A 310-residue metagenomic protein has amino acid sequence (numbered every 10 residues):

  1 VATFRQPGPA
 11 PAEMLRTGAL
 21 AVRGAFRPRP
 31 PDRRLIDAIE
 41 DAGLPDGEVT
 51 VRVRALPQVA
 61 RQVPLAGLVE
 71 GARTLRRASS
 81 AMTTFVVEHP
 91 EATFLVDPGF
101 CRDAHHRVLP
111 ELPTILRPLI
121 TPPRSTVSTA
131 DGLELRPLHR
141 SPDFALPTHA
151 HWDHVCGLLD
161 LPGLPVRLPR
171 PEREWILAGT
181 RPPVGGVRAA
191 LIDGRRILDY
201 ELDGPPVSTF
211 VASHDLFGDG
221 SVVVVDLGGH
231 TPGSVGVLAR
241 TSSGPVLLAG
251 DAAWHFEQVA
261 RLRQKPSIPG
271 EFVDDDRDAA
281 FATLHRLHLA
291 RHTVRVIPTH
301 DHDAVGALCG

Functional and structural regions predicted by a protein language model:
V1-V127, G244-G250: Metallo-beta-lactamase
A2-F4, R117-G132, S243-G310: Cap/insert and terminal regions of metallo-dependent hydrolase folds
A38-G43, P122-R140, D160, R170-D226 (+1 more regions): Metallo-beta-lactamase
V63, A150-C156, P232-V235, W254-E257 (+1 more regions): Active-site environment of divalent metal-dependent phosphoester hydrolases
G71-L75, P162, R167-L168, E172-R173 (+4 more regions): C-terminal/domain-terminus segments
V87-P90, G218-D219, L238-S242: Active-site beta-strand termini and strand-to-loop segments that position acidic
P98-C101, A150, P171, G229-T231 (+2 more regions): Active-site metal-binding loops of divalent metal-dependent hydrolases
H106-L168: Active-site metal-binding motif and surrounding structural segment of the metallo-beta-lactamase
